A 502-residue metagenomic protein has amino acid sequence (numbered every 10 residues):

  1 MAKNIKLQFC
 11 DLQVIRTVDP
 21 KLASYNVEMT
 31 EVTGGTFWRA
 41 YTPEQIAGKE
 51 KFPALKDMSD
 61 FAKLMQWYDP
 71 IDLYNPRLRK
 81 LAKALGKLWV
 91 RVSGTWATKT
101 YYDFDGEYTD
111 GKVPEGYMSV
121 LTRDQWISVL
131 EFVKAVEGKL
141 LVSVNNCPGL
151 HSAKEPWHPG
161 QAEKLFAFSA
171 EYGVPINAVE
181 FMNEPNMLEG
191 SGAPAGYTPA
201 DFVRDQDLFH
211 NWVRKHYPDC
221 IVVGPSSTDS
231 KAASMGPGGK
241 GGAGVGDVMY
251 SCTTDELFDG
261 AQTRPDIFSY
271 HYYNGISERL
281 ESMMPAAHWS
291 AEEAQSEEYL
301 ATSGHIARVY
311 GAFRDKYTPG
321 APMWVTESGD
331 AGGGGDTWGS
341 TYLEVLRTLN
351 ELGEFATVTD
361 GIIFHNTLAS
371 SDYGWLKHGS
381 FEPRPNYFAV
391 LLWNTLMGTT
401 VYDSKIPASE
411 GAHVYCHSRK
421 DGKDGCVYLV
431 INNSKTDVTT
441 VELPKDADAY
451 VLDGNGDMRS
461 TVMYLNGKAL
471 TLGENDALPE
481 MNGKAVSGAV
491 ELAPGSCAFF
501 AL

Functional and structural regions predicted by a protein language model:
M1-F181, N186-G238, G242-A243, M249-S251 (+6 more regions): Non-catalytic accessory regions flanking glycosidase/transglycosidase catalytic cores in CAZymes
P114, P194, A291-Q295, D336: Short amphipathic alpha-helical segments at helix-loop
S119-L121, I127, Y273-G333: Glycoside hydrolase catalytic-domain groove-lining segments
V144-N146, N186-G190, Y270, M284-A291: A short small-residue
F258, Q262-N274, E278-E281: Anion-binding catalytic surfaces of enzymes that hydrolyze or transfer phosphate/sulfate esters
W338-E344: Acidic/histidine-enriched, beta-strand-rich ligand/metal-binding domains
